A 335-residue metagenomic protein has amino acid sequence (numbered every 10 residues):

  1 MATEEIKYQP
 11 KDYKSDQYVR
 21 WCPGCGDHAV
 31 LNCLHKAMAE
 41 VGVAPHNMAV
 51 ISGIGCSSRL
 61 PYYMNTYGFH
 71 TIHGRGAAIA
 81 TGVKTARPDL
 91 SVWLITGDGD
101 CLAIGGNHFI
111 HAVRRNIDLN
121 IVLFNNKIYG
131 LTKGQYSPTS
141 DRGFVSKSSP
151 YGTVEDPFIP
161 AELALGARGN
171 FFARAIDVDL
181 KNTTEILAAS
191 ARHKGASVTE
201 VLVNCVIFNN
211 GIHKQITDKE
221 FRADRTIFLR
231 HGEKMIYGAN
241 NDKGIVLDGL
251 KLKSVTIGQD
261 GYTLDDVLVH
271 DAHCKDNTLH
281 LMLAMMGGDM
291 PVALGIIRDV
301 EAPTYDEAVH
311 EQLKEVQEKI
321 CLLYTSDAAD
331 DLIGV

Functional and structural regions predicted by a protein language model:
K7, K11-I72: Active-site diphosphate/adenylate-binding microenvironment
Q9, D89, S137-R192: Conserved thiamine diphosphate
Q17, A44-M48, A86-V92, R114-N120 (+4 more regions): Short coil/turn connectors at secondary-structure junctions
I54-C56, N126-I128, D179, L202-I207 (+1 more regions): Glycine-rich beta-alpha junction loops
I54-G130, N182-T184: Thiamine diphosphate
K194, V203-H310, K314-E315: Electrostatically charged, flexible surface regions
Y324-A329: Conserved small/polar residues in nucleotide/adenosyl-binding loops
